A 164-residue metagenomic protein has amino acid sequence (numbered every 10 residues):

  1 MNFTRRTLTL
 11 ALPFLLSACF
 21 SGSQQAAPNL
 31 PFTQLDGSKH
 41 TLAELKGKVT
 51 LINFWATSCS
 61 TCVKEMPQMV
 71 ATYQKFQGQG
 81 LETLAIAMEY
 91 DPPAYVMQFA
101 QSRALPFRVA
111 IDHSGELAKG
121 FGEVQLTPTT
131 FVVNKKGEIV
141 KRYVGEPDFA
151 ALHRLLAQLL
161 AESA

Functional and structural regions predicted by a protein language model:
F3-T9: N-terminal export leaders
T9-S17: Bacterial N-terminal signal peptides
C19-L42: N-terminal "domain-start" segment that seeds a small globular fold
A27-P28, T50, T127-P128: Short loop/turn microsegments at loop-to-beta-strand junctions
T41-S60: Short active-site neighborhood of thiol/selenol oxidoreductases, capturing the structured segment around
L51-I52, T83, T130: Hydrophobic beta-strand anchors of alpha/beta hydrolase catalytic cores
V63-R103, H113-K119: Structural microenvironment flanking redox-active thiols in thiol-disulfide oxidoreductases
Q98-P106, H113-A157: Thiol/disulfide oxidoreductase modules built on the thioredoxin-like
